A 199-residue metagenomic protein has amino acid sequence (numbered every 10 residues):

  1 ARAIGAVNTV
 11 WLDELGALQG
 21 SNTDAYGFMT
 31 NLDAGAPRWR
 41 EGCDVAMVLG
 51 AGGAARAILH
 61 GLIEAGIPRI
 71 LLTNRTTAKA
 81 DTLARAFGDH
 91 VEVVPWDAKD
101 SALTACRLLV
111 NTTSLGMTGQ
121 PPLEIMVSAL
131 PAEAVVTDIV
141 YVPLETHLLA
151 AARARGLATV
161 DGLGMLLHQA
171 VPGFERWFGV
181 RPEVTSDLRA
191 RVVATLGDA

Functional and structural regions predicted by a protein language model:
A1-R38, P143-E145: Phosphate/diphosphate ligand-binding glycine-rich loop within oxidoreductases
N22-A25, L32, G42-E64, N74: Glycine-rich adenosine-cofactor-binding loop
R38-V45, P131-A132: Short helix-loop-beta connector
M47, I70-L71, E92: A structural signal for isolated positions on well-ordered beta-strands in alpha/beta enzyme cores
E64-R69, A154-A158: Conserved S-adenosyl-L-methionine
I67-F87: NAD(P)-binding Rossmann-fold cofactor-contacting core
D89-T159: Rossmann-like adenosine-cofactor binding region
V135, I139-A199: Adenosine-phosphate binding glycine-rich loop
